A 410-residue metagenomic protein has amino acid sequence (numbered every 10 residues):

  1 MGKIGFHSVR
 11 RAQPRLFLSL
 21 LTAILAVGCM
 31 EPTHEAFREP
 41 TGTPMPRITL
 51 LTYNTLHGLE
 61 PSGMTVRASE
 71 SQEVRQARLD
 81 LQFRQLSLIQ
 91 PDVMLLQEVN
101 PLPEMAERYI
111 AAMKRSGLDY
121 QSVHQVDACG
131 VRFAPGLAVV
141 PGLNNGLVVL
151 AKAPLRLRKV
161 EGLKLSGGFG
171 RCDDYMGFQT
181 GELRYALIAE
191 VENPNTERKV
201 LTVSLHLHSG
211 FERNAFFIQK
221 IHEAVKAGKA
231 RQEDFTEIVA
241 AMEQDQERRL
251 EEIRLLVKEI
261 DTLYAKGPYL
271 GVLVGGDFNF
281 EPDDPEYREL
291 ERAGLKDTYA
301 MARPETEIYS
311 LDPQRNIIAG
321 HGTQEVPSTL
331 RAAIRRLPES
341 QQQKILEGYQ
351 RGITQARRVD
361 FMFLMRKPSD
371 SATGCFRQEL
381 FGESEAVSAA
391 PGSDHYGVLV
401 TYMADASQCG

Functional and structural regions predicted by a protein language model:
I4-F17: Bacterial N-terminal signal peptides that target proteins for export
F17-V27: Bacterial N-terminal signal peptides
G28-S116, S122-V123, D127-P135, V139 (+6 more regions): N-terminal, active-site-proximal structural segment of metallo-dependent hydrolase catalytic domains
M30-P40, K258-L273, F278-G410: Metal-dependent phosphoester-hydrolase catalytic domains
F37-G42, Q97-A215: Structured beta-strand-rich core segments of catalytic domains in phosphoester-bond hydrolases
T49-T55, Q82-E107, L150, A189 (+6 more regions): Active-site beta-strand/loop signature of hydrolases that rely on acidic residues for catalysis
T52-R78, G170-Q179, H208-R248: Acidic/histidine-rich helix-loop elements that form or flank divalent-metal/phosphate-binding sites at the catalytic
S87-P91, I110-L118, L155, D261-A265 (+1 more regions): Sec-exported extracytoplasmic/periplasmic mature domains
